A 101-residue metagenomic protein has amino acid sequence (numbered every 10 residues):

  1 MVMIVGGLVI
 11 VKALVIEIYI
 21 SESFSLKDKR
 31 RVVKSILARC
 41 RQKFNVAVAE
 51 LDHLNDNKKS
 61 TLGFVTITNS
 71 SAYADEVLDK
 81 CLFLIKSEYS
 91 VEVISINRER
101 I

Functional and structural regions predicted by a protein language model:
M1-L8: N-terminal amphipathic/basic-hydrophobic helices that include classical n-h-c signal peptides and signal-anchor
V11-K12, A49-S70, E99: Short, charge-patterned binding micro-sites
K12-E22: Short glycine-/aliphatic-rich beta-strand segments at the starts of folded cytosolic domains
I20-F24, T68-S70: A generic structural motif
K29: C-terminal binding/interaction regions
V46-D52, E92-S95: A short linear hydrophobic-aromatic micro-motif
T66-I101: C-terminal structural segments of small proteins and small subunits
